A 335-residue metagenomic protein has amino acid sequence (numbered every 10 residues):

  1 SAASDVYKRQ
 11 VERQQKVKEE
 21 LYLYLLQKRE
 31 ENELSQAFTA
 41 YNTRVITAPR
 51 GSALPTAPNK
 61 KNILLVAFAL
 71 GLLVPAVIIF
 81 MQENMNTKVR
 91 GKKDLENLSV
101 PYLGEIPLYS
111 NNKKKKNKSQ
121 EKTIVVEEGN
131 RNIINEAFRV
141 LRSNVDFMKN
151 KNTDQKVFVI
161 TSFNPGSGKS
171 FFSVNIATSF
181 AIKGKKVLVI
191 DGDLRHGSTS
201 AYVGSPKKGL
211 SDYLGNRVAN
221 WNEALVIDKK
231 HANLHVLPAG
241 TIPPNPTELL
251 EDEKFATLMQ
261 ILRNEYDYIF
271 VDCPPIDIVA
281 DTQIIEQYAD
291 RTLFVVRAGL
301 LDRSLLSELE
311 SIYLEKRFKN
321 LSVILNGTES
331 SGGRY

Functional and structural regions predicted by a protein language model:
S1-R50: Non-transmembrane alpha-helical coiled-coil
E31, S35, S143-K151, Y268: Conserved helix-loop functional segments at active or binding sites
R50-L64: Membrane-interface helix-start motif
N62-K186, G192-S211, G215-N222, D228-H231 (+3 more regions): Short boundary/hinge segments that flank catalytic cores
L194, V236-P238: Structured cytosolic domains appended to multi-pass membrane proteins
P238-T247, F255-A280: Switch II (G3) loop of P-loop NTPases
Y268, R291-F294, S322: Well-ordered beta-strand positions
D281-A298: Inter-motif core of Ras-like GTPase G domains
